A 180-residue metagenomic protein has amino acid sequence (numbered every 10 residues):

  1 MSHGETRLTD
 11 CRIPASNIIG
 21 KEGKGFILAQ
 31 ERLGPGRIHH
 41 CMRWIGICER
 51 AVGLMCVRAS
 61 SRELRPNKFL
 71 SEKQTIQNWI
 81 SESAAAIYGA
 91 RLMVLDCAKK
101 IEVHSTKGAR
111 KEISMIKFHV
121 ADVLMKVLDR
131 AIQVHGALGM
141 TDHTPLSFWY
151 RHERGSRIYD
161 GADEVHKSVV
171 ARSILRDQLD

Functional and structural regions predicted by a protein language model:
S2: Gly/Pro-rich active-site capping loops and adjacent beta-alpha segments that organize cofactor/substrate pockets
E5-C11, K24, Q30-D180: Alpha-helical interface subdomain recognition
N17-E22: Cytochrome P450 core scaffold surrounding the K-helix E-X-X-R motif and the conserved "meander" helix-loop region
